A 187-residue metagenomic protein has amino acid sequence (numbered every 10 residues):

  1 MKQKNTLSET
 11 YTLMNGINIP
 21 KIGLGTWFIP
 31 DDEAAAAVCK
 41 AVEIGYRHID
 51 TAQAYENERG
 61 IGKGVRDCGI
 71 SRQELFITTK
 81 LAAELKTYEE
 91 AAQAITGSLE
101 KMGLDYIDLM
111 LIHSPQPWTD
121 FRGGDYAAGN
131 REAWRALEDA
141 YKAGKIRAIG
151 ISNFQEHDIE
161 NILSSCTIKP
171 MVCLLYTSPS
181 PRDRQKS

Functional and structural regions predicted by a protein language model:
M1-L75, A92: N-terminal binding-site loop/beta-alpha segment at the start of enzyme catalytic domains that lines or forms
K21-G23, H48, E74-T78, Y106-L109 (+2 more regions): Structural preference for beta-strand elements that scaffold enzyme active sites
W27, A52-A54, K80-E84, I112-P115 (+1 more regions): Active-site beta-loop-alpha junctions enriched in small/polar residues
I61, I159-I162, S187: Hydrophobic packing residues within well-ordered alpha-helices of enzyme cores
A91-M171: Glycine/proline-rich, positively charged, aromatic-decorated active-site loop/lid region on the catalytic face
Y176-D183: Conserved small/polar residues in nucleotide/adenosyl-binding loops
